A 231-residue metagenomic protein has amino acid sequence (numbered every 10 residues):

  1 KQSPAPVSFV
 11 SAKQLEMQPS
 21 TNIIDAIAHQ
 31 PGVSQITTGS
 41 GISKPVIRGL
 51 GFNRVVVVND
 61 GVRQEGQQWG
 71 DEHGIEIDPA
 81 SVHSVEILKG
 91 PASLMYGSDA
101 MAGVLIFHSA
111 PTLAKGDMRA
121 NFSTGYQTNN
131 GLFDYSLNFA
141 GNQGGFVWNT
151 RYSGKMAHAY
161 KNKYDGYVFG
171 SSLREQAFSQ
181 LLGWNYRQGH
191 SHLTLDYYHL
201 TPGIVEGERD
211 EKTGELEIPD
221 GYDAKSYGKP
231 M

Functional and structural regions predicted by a protein language model:
K1-V10, Q14-Q18, T37-L50, R54 (+1 more regions): Outer-membrane beta-barrel proteins, especially TonB-dependent receptors
Q18, Q30-P31: Residues at alpha-helix termini
I27: Active-site-adjacent helical/loop segments in soluble small-molecule enzymes
G32-I36: A short linear hydrophobic-aromatic micro-motif
